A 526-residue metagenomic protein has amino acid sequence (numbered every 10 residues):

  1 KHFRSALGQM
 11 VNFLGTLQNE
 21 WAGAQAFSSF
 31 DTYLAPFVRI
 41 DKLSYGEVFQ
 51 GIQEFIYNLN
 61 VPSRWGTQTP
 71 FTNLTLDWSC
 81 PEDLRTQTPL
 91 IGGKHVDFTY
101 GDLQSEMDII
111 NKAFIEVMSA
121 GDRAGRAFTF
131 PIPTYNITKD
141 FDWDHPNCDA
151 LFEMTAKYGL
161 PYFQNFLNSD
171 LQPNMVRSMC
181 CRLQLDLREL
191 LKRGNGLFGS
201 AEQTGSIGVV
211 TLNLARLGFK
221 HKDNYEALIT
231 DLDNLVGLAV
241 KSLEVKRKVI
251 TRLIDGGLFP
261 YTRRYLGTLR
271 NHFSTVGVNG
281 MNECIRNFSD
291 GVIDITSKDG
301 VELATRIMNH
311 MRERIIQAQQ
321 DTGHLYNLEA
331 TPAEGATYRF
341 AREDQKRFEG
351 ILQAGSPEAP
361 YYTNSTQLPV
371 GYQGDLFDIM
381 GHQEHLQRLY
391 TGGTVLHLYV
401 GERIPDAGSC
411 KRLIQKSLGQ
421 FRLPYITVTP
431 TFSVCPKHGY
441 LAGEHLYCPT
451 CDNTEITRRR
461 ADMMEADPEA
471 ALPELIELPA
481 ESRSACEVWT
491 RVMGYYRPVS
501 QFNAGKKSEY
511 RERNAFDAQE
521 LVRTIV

Functional and structural regions predicted by a protein language model:
K1-R270, G291, S297-A470: Conserved catalytic cores of very large enzyme subunits
Q18-Q25, T69, L74, Q203 (+2 more regions): Conserved phosphate/anionic-ligand binding catalytic regions in large, soluble enzymes, centered on
G23, G159, G277-G280, G392-T394 (+4 more regions): Glycine-centered flexibility motif
F49-I52, I56, N287, R497 (+2 more regions): Metallocofactor- and cofactor-centric catalytic cores in central/energy metabolism, strongly enriched
S433-V526: Intrinsic, low-complexity terminal and presequence regions
